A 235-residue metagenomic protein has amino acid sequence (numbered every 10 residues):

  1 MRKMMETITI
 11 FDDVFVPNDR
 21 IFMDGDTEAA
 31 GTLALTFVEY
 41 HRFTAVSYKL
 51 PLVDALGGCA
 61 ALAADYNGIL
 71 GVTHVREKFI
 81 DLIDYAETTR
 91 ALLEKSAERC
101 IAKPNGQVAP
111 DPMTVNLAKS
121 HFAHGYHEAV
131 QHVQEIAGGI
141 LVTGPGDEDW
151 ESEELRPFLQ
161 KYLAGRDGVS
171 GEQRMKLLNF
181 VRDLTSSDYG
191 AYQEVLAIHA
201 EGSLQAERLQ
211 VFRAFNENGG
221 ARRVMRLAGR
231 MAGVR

Functional and structural regions predicted by a protein language model:
M1-A86: Glycine-rich beta->alpha junctions and the first turn(s) of the following alpha-helix
A34-H41, E98-V108: Short acidic (Asp/Glu) and glycine-rich catalytic loops that position anionic groups and cofactors
A61-G68, A97, I101, A137: A structural signal for long alpha-helical coiled-coils and helix-turn connectors that form the cytosolic signaling
R76-I80, V108-N116: Short, charged, amphipathic alpha-helical segments
I80-A102, H121-H124, E128, Q134: Loop-to-helix element that buttresses phosphate recognition and phosphoryl-transfer chemistry
M113-R235: Alpha-helix capping/hinge segments and adjacent helical runs
